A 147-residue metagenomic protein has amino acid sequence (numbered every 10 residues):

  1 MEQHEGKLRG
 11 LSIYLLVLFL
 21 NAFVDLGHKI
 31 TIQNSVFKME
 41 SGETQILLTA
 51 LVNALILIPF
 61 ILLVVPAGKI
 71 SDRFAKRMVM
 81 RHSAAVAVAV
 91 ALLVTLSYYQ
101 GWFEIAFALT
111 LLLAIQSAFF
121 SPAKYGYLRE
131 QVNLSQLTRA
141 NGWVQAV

Functional and structural regions predicted by a protein language model:
E2-I58: Helix-loop boundary and gating motifs at the non-cytosolic
L8, E43, R73, Y99-Q100 (+1 more regions): Helix-loop interface residues and adjacent transmembrane-helix termini in multi-pass membrane transporters, primarily
S12, L92-L96, L109: Alpha-helical hydrophobic membrane-insertion segments
I13-I30, L55-S71, A75-A87, I105-V147: Substrate-agnostic recognition of the 12-TM MFS/MFS-like secondary transporter fold
S35-M39, G101, L134, A146: Alpha-helical transmembrane segments and their juxtamembrane interfaces
K38-M39, D72, T95, E130: Transmembrane helix-loop junction
T44-Q45, F103-A106: Juxtamembrane helix-entry segments on the extracytoplasmic side of multipass membrane proteins
A85-Q100: C-terminal ends and interior cores of transmembrane alpha-helices in multi-pass membrane transporters/permeases
